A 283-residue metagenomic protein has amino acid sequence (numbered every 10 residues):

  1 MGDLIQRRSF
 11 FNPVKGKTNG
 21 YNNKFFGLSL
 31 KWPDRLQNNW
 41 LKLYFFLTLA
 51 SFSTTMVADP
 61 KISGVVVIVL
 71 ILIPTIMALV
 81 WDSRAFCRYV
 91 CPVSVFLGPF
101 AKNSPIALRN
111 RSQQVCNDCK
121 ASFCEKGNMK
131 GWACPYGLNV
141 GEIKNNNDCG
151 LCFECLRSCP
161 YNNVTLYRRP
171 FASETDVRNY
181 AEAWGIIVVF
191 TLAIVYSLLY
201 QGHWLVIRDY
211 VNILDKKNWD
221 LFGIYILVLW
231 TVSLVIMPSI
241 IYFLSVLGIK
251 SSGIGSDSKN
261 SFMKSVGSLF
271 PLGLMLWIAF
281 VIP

Functional and structural regions predicted by a protein language model:
G2-N145, C149, F153, R157 (+1 more regions): Non-ligating segments of multi-cofactor redox enzymes
